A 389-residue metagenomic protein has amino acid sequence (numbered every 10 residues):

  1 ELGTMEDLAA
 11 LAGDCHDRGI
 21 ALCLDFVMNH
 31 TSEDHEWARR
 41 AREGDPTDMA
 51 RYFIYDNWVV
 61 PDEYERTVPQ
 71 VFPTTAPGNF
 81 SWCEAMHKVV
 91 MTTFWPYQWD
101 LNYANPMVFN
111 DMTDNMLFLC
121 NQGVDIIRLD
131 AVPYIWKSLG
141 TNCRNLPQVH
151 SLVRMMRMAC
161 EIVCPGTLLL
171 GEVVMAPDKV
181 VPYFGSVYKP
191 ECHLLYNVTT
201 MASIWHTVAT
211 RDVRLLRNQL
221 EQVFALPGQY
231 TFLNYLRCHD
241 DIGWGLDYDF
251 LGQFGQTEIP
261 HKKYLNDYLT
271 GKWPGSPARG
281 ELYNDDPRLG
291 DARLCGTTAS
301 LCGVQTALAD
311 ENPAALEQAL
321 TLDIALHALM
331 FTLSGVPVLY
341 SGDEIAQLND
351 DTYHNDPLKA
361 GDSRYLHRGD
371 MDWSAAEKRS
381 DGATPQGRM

Functional and structural regions predicted by a protein language model:
E1-M389: Active-site and adjacent substrate-binding regions of carbohydrate-active enzymes
